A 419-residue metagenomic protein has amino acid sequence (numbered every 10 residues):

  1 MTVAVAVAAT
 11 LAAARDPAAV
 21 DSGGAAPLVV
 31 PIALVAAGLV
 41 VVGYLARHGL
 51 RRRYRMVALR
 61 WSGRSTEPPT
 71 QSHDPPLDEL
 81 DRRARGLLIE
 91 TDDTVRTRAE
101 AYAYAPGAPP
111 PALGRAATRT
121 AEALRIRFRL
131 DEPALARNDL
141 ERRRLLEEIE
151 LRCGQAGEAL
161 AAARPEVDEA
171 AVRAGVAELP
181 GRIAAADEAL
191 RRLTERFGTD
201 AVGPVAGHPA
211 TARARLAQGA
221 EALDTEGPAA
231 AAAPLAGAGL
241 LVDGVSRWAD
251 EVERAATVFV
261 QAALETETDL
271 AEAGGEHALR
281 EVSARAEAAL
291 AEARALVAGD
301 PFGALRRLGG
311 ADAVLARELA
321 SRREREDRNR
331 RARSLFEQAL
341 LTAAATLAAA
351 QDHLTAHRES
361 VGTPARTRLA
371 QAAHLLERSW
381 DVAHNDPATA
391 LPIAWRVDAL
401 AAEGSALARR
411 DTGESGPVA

Functional and structural regions predicted by a protein language model:
M1-A419: Long, charged/polar, soluble alpha-helical segments
